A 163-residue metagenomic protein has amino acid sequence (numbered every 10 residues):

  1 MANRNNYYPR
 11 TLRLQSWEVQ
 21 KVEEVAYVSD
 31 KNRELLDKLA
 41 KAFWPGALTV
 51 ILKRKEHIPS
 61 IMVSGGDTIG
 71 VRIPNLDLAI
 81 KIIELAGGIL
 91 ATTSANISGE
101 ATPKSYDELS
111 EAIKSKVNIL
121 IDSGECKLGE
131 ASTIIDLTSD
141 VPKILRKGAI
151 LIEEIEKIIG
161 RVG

Functional and structural regions predicted by a protein language model:
M1-G163: Active-site-adjacent structural elements in enzyme catalytic cores
